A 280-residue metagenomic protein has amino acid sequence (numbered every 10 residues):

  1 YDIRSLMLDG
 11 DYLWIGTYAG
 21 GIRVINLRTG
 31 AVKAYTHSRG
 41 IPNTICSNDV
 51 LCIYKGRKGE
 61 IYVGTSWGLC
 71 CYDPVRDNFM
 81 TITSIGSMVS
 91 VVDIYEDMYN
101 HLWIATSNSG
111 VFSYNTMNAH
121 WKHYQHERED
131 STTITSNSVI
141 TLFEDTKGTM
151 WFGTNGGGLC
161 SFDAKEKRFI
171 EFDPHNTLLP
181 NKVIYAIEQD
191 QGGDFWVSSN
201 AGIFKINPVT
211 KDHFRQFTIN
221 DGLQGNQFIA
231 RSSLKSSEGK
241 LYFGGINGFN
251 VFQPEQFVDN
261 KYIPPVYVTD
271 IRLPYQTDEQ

Functional and structural regions predicted by a protein language model:
D2, R39-D49, G86-S90, K122 (+6 more regions): Residue-level "micro-hotspots" composed of small/polar
I3, M7-L8, Y12, A31 (+6 more regions): Short, intrinsically disordered, charge-balanced linker/junction segments flanking boundaries in proteins
M7-D11, Y54-K58, E96-N100, E144-K147 (+2 more regions): Residue-level detector of Asp-centered blade-edge/turn motifs that repeat once per structural unit in beta-propeller
D11-W14, A34-T36, I61, T65 (+1 more regions): Cyclic-dinucleotide signaling modules
Y12-I15, E60-V63, H101-I104, T149-G153 (+2 more regions): Conserved beta-propeller blade signature
Y18-I22, W67-C70, S107-V111, N155-L159 (+2 more regions): Loop/turn residues immediately N-terminal
N26-G30, D73-D77, N115-A119, D163-K167 (+2 more regions): Short loop/turn segments that connect beta-strands within beta-propeller blades
M98-Y99, A105-F112, N137-G148, F152-F162: Beta-propeller domains
